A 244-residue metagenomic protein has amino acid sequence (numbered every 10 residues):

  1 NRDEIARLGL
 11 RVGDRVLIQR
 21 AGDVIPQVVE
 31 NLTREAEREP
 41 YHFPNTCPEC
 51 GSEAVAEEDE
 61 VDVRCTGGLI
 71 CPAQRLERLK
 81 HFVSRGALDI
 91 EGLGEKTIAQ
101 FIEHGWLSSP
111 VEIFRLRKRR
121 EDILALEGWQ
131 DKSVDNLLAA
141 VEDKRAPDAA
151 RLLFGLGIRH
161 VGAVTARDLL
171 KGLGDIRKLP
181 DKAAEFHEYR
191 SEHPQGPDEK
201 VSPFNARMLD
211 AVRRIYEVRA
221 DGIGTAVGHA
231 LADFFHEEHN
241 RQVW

Functional and structural regions predicted by a protein language model:
N1-L8, E37-E39: Short alpha-helix capping/helix-loop boundary micro-motifs
R11, D23-A36, P40-W244: Accessory alpha-helical DNA-binding modules that contact the DNA backbone or grooves
